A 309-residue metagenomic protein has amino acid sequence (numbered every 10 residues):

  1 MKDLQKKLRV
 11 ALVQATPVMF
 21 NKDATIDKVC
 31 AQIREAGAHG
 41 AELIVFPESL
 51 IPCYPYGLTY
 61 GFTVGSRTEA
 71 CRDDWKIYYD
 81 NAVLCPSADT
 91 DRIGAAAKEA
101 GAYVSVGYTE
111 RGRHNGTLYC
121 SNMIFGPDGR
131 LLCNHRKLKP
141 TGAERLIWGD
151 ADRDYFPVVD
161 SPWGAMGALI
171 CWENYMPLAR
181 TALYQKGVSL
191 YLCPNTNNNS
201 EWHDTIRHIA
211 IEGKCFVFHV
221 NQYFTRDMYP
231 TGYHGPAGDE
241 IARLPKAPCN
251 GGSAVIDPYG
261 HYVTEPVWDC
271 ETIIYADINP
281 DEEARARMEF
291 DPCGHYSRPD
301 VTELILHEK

Functional and structural regions predicted by a protein language model:
M1-L43: N-terminal active-site segment of His-dependent metallophosphoesterases
R9, S105, S121, Y155 (+1 more regions): Conserved beta-strand and immediately adjacent loop positions that scaffold enzyme active sites
A11, M123-F125, A254, I274: Conserved hydrophobic/aromatic positions in well-ordered beta-strands
K22, R34-P127, N197-N199, H203-G213: Cys-nucleophile CN-hydrolase/nitrilase-fold catalytic domain and related Cys-dependent amidase chemistry that acts on
L84-C85, D89-D91, A95, E110-S189 (+2 more regions): Active-site catalytic loop in hydrolytic enzyme cores
L84-S105, A165, C171-I274: CN hydrolase (nitrilase-like) catalytic-core segments centered on the catalytic cysteine and neighboring Lys/Glu
L138-T141, V267-T272, D281: A short acidic/small-residue loop/turn micro-motif
D281-K309: A conserved C-terminal secondary-structure "cap"
